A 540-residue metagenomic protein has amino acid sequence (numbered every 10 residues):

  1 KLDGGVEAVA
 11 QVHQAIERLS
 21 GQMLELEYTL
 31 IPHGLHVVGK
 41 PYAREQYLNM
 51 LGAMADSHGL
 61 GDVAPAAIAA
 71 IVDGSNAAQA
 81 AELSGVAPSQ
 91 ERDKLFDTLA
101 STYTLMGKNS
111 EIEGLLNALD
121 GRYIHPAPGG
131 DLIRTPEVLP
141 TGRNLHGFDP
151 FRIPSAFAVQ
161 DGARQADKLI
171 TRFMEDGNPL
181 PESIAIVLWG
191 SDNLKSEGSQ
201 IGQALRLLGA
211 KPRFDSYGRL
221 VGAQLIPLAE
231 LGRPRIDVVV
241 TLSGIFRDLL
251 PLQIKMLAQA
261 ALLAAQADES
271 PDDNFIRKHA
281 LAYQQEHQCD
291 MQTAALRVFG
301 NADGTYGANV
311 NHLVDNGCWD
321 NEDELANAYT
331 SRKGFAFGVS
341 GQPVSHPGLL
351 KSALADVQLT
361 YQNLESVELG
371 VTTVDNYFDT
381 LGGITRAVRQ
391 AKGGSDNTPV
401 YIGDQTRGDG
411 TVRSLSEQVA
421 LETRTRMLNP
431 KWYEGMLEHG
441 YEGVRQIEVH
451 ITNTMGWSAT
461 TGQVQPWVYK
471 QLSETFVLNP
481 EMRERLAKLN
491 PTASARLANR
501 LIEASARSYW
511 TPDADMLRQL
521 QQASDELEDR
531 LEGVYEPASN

Functional and structural regions predicted by a protein language model:
K1-N540: Ligand/cofactor-recognition surfaces for anionic moieties
